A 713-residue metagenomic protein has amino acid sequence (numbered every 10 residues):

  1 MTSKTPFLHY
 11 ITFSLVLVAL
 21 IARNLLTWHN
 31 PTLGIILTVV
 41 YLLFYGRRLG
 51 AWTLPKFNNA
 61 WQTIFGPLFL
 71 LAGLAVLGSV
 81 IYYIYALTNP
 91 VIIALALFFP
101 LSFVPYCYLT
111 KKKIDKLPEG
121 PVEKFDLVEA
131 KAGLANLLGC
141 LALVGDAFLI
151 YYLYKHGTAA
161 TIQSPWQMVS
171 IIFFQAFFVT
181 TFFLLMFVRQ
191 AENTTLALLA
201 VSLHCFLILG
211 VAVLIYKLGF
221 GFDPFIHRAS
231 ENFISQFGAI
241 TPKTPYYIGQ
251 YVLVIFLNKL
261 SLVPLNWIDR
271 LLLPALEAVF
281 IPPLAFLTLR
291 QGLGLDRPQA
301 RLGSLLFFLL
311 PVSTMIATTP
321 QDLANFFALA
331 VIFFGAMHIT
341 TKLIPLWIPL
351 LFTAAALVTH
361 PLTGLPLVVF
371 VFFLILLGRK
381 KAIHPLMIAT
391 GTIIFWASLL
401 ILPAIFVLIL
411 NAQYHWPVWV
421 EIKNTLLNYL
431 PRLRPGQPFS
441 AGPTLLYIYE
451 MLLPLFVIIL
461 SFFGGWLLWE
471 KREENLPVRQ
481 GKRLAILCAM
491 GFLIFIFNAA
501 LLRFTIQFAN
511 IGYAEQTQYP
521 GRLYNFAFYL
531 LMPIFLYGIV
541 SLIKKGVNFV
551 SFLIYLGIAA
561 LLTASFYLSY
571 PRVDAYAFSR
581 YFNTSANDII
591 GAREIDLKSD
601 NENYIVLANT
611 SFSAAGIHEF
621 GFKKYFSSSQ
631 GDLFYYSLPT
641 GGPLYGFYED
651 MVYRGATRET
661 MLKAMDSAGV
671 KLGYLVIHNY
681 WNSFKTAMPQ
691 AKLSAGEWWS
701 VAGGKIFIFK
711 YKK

Functional and structural regions predicted by a protein language model:
M1-A575, V670, I677, A702 (+1 more regions): Membrane-embedded transmembrane-helix bundle of lipid-linked glycan/lipid transferases
L37, P118-G120, A275, Q321 (+3 more regions): Extracytoplasmic
